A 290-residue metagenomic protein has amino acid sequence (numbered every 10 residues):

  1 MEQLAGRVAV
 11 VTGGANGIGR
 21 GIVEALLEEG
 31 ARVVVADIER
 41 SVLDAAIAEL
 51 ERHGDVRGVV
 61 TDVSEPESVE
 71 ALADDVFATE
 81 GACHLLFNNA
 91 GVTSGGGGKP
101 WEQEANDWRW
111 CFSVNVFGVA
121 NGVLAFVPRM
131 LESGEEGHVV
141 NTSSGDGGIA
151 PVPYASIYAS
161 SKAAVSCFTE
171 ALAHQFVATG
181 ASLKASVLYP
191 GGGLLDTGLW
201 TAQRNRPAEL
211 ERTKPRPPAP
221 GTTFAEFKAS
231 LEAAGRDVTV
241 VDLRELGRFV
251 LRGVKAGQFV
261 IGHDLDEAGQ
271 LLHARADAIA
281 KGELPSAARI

Functional and structural regions predicted by a protein language model:
E2-V34: Canonical Rossmann dinucleotide-binding motif of NAD(H)/NADP(H)-dependent dehydrogenases/reductases, specifically
R7, D55, A82-C83, M130-S143 (+1 more regions): Active-site loop of short-chain dehydrogenase/reductase
E29-A45: Conserved glycine-rich Rossmann-like NAD(P)H-binding loop of the short-chain dehydrogenase/reductase
R40-S41, V60-A71, A105: The beta1-alpha1 cofactor-binding region of Rossmann-like NAD(H)/NADP(H)-dependent oxidoreductases
G97-P100, E104-R109: Substrate-binding pocket helix/loop in short-chain dehydrogenase/reductase
V140-A164, T169-E170, H174-A178, G191-L194 (+1 more regions): Catalytic loop of short-chain dehydrogenase/reductase
Q175-I261: SDR active-site lid
